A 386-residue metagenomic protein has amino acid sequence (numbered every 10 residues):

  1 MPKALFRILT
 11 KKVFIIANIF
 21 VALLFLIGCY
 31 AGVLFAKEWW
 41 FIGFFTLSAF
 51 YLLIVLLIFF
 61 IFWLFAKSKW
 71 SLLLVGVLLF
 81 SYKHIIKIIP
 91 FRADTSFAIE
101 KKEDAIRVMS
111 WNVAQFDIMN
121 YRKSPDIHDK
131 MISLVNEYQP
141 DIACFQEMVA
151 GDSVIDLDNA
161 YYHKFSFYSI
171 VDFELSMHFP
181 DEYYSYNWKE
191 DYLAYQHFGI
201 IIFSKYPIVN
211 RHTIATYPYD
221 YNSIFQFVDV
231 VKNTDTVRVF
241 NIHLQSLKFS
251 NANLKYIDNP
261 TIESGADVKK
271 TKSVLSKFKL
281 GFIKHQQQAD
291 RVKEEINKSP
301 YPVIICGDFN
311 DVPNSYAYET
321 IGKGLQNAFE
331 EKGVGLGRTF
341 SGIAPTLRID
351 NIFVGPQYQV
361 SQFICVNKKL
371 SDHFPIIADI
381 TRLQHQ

Functional and structural regions predicted by a protein language model:
M1-I8: Short, Lys/Arg-rich, polar N-terminal cytosolic tail immediately upstream of the first transmembrane signal-anchor
T10-F25, Y30-W63, S71-L73, T213 (+2 more regions): Metal-dependent phosphoester-hydrolase catalytic domains
F45, R107-V113, I127-D158, S166-S169 (+8 more regions): Active-site beta-strand/loop signature of hydrolases that rely on acidic residues for catalysis
I54-S96: Transmembrane alpha-helices and immediately adjacent membrane-cytoplasm interface residues in multi-pass integral
L79-A105, N120, M131, I142-N253 (+2 more regions): Structured beta-strand-rich core segments of catalytic domains in phosphoester-bond hydrolases
S110-D126, A150, K248-F282: Acidic/histidine-rich helix-loop elements that form or flank divalent-metal/phosphate-binding sites at the catalytic
K123-I127, Y195, D220, V231 (+5 more regions): Extracytoplasmic/periplasmic, Sec-exported soluble proteins
E137-Q139, E147, M177, Q326-K332: Short, structured active-site-proximal loop/turn typified by the sulfatase FGly-forming signature C/S-X-P-X-R
